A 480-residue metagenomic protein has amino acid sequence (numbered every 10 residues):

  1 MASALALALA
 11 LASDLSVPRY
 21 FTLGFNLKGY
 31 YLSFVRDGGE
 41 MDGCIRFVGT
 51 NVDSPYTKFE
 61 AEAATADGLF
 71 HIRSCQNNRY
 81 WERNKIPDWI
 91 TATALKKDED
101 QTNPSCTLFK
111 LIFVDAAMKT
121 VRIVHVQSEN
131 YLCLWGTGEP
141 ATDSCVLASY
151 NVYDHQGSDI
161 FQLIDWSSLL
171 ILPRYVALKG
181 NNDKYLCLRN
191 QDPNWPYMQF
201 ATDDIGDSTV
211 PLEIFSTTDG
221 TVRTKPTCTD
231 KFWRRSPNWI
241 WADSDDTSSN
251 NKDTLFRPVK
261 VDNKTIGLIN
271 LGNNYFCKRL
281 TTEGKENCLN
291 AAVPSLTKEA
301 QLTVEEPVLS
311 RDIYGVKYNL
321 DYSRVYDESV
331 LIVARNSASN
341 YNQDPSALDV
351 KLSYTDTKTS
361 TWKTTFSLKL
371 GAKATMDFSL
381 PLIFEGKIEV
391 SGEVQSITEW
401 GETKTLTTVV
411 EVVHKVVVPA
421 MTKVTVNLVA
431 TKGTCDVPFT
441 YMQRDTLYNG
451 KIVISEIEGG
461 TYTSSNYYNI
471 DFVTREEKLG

Functional and structural regions predicted by a protein language model:
A2-G315: Lectin-like carbohydrate-binding module/patch detector with strong preference for beta-trefoil
E305-G480: Membrane-permeabilization and membrane-interfacing ectodomains
